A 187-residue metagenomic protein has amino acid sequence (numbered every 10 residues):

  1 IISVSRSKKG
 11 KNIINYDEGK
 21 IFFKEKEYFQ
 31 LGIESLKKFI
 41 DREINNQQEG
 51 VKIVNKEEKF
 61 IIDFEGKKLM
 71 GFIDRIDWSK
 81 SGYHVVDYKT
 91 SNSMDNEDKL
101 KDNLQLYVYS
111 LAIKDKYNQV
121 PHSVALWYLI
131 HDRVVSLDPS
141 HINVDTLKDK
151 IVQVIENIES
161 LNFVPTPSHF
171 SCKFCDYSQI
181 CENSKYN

Functional and structural regions predicted by a protein language model:
I1-K56: A non-catalytic, helix-rich entry segment at domain boundaries
I1-R6, K52-I61, F170-E182: Amphipathic alpha-helical surface "interface" segments used for docking/oligomerization or membrane association within
I13-Y16, V85, S91, V152-N157: Short amphipathic alpha-helical segments and their helix-coil junctions
F23, I44-N45, D63, M94-E97 (+1 more regions): Short helix-to-loop capping/linker segments positioned immediately adjacent to catalytic or ligand/cofactor-binding
E27, L31-E34, M70-G71, K101-V108 (+4 more regions): Generic recognition of stable, solvent-exposed alpha-helical segments in well-folded globular domains
E34-E43, K89, Y107-Y109, V154-I158 (+1 more regions): Short amphipathic alpha-helical surface micro-motifs
K56-L147: Mg2+/Mn2+-dependent nuclease catalytic core
I113-N187: Metal-dependent nuclease catalytic regions and adjoining charged, substrate-binding loops involved in nucleic-acid end
